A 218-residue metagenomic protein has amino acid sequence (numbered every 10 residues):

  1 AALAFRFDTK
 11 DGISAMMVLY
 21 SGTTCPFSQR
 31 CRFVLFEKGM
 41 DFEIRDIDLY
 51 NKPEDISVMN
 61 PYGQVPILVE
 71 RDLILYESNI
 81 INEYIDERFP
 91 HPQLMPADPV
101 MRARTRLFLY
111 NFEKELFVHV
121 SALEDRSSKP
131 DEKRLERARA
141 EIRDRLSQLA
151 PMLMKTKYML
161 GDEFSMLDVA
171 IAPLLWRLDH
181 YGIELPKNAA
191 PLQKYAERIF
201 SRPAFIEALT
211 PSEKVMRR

Functional and structural regions predicted by a protein language model:
F5-R145, A150, K157: GST-like domain detector, emphasizing the conserved glutathione-binding G-site in the N-terminal thioredoxin-like
G39-D41, F117, L178-P186: Short helix-capping/linker segments at secondary-structure and domain boundaries
L49-Y50, L192, E213: Conserved beta-strand edge residues that scaffold enzyme active sites
R137-E141, N188-S201: Extended, well-ordered alpha-helical scaffold segments
P151-D162, A204-L209: Surface-exposed helix-capping loop/turn segments at secondary-structure junctions
M159-L185, Q193-I199: GST superfamily/GST-like fold recognition
Y195-R218: Long hydrophobic alpha-helical segments typical of transmembrane helices together with their membrane-interfacial
